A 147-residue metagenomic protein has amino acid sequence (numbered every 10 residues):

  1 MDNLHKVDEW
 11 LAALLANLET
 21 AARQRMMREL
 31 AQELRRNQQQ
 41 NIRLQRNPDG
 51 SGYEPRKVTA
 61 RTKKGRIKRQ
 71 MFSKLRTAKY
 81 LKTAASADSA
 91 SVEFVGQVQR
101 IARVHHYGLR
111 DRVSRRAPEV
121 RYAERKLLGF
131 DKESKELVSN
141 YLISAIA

Functional and structural regions predicted by a protein language model:
M1-A147: Short, Lys/Arg-rich flexible segments
